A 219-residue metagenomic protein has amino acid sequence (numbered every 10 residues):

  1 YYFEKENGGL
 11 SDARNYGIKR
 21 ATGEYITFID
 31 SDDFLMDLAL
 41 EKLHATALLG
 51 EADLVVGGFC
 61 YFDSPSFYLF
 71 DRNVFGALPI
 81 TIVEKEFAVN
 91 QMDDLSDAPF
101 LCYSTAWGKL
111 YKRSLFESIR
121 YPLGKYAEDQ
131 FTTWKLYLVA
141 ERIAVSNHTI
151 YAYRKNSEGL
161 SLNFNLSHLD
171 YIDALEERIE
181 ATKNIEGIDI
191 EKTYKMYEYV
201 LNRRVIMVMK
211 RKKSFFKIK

Functional and structural regions predicted by a protein language model:
Y1-E6, L48: Acidic donor-binding segment of Leloir-type glycosyltransferases
F3, Y121, S146: Hydrophobic residues at beta-strand termini and immediately following loops that shape nucleotide-binding pockets
E4-A21: Glycine-rich, basic loop-to-helix element that forms the pyrophosphate-binding segment of sugar-nucleotide handling
E6, G58, N147-T149: Nucleotide-sugar donor-binding loop of glycosyltransferases
I26: Short aromatic/hydrophobic "clamp" motif used to bind/position activated sugar donors
I29-S31: Catalytic metal- and UDP-sugar-binding loop of GT-A-like glycosyltransferases, i.e., residues flanking the conserved
F34-Y126, Q130-K135, V139-I143, R154-N165: Donor-binding/catalytic cores of nucleotide-activated saccharide and glycerol-phosphate transferases/polymerases
R154-K219: C-terminal subregions of glycosyltransferases and related glycan-biosynthesis enzymes
